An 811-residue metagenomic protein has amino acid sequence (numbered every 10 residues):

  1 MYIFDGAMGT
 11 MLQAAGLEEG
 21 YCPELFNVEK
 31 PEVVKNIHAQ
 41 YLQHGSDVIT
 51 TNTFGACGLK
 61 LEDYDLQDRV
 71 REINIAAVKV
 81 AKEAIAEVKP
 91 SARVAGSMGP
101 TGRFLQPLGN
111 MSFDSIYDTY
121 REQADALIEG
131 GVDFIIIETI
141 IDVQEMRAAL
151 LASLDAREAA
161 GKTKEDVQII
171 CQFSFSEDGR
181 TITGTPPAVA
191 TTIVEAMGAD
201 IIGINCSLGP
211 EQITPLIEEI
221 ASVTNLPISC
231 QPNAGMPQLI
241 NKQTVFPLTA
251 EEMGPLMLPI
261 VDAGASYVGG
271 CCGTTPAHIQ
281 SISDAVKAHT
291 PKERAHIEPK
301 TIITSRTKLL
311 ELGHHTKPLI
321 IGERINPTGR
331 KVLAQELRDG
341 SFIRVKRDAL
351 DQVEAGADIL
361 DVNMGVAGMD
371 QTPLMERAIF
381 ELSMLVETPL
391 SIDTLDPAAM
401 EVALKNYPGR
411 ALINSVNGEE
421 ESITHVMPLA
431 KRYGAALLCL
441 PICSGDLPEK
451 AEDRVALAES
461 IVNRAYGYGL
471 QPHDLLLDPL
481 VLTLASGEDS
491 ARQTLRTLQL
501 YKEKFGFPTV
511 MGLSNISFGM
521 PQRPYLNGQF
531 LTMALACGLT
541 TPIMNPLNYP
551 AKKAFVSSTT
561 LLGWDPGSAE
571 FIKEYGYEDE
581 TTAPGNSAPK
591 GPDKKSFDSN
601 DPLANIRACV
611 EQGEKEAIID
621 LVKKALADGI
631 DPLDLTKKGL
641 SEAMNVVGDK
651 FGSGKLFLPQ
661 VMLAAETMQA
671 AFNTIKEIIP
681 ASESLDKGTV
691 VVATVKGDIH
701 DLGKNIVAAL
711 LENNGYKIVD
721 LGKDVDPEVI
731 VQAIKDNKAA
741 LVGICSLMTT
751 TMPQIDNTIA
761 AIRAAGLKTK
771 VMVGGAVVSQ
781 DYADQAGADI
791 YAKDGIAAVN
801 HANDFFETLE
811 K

Functional and structural regions predicted by a protein language model:
M1-L476, L482-K811: Domain-level signal for soluble alpha/beta catalytic cores
